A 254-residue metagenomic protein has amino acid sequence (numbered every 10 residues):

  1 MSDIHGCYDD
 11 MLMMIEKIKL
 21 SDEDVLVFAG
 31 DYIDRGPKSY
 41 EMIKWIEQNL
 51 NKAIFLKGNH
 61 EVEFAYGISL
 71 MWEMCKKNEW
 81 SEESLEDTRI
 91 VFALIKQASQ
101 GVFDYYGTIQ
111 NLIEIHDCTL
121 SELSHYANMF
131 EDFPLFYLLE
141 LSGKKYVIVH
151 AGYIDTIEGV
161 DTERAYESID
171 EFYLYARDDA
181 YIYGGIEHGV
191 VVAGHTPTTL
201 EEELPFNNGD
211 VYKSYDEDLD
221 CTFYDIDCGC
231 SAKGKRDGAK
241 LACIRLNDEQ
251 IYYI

Functional and structural regions predicted by a protein language model:
M1, F28-Y32, L56-K57, I148 (+2 more regions): Generic enzyme active-site microenvironment
M1-W45, N49: N-terminal active-site segment of His-dependent metallophosphoesterases
H5-D9, D34-P37, E61-A65, G194-E203 (+1 more regions): Active-site environment of divalent metal-dependent phosphoester hydrolases
S21-E23, L50-K52, K144, E187-H188: A general structural motif
R35, F55, V191, F223-D227 (+2 more regions): Conserved beta-strand scaffold positions in the cores of enzyme catalytic domains, especially in NTP/NDP-utilizing
Y40-Y137: Active-site neighborhood of divalent metal-dependent phosphoester bond hydrolases
L94-Y224, G229-K235: Acidic, His/Gly-enriched loop-helix segments that form or flank divalent-metal centers in metallo-dependent hydrolases
E140-G143, R245-Q250: Short acidic-glycine loop/turn motifs at beta-strand connectors
